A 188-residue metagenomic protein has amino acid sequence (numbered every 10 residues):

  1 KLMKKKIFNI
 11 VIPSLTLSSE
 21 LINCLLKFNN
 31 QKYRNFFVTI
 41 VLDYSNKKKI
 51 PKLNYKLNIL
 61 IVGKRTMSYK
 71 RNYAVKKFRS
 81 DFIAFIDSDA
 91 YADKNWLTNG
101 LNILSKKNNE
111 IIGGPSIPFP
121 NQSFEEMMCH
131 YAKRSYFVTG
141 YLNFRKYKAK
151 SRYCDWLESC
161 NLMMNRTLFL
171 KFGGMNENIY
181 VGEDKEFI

Functional and structural regions predicted by a protein language model:
L26-N35: Short, acidic, metal-binding catalytic loop of nucleotide-sugar glycosyltransferases
N46-L53, N95: Acidic helix N-cap motif at the loop->helix transition within catalytic regions of sugar-transfer enzymes
V62-F78, C160, K185: Glycine-rich, basic loop-to-helix element that forms the pyrophosphate-binding segment of sugar-nucleotide handling
R79-S80, E158-F172: Conserved nucleotide-sugar donor-binding and metal-coordinating catalytic region shared by glycosyltransferases
I83: Short aromatic/hydrophobic "clamp" motif used to bind/position activated sugar donors
D87-Y91: The conserved acidic donor/metal-binding loop of glycosyltransferases
N95-M127: Conserved donor NDP-sugar-binding/catalytic core segment of glycosyltransferases
T139-M163, N178-E186: A recurrent flexible, glycine/aromatic-enriched loop bordering the glycosyltransferase active site that acts as
